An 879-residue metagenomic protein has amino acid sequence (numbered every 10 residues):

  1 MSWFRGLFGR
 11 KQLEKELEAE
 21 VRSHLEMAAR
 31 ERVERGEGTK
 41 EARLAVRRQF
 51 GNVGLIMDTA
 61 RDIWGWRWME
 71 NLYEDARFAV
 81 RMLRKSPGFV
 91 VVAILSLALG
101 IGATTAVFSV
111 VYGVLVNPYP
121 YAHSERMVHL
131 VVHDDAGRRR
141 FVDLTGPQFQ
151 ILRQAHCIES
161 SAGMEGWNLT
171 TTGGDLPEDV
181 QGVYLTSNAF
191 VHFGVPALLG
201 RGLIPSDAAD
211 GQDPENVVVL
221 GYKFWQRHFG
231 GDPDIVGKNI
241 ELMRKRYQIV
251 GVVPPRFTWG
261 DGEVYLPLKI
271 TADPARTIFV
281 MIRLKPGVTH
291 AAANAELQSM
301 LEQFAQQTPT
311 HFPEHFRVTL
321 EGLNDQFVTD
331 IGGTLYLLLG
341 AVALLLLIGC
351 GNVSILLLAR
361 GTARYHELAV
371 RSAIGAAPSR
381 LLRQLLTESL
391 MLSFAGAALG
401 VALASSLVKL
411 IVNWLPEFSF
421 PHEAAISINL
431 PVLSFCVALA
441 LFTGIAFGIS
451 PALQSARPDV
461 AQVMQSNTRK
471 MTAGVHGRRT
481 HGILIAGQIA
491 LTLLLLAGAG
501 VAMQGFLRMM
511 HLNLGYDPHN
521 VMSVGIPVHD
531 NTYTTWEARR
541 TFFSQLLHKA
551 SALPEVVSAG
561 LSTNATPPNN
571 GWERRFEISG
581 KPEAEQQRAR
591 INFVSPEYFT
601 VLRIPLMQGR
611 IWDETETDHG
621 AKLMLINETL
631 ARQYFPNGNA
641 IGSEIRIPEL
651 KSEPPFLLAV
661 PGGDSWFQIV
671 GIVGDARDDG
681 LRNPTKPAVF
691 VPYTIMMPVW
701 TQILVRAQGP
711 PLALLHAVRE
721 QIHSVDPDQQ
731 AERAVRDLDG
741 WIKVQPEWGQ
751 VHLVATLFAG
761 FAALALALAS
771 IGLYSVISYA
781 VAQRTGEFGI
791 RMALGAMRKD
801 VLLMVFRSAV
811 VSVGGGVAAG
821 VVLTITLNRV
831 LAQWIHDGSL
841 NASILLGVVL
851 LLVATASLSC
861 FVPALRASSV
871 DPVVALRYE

Functional and structural regions predicted by a protein language model:
M1-L95, R283-K285, Q306, A461-V475 (+3 more regions): Negatively charged linear elements and acidic catalytic determinants
A60-V91, L323-V328, L357-R383, T387 (+3 more regions): Alpha-helical transmembrane segments of integral membrane proteins
P87-V114, P118, I348-C350, S393-A398 (+3 more regions): Short, strongly hydrophobic transmembrane alpha-helices
V107-V110, S354, L390-V463, V501-Q504 (+1 more regions): Small-residue-rich transmembrane alpha-helices
V111-M127, V131-H133, T258-W259, E263-T271 (+9 more regions): Short juxtamembrane loops and helix-capping segments at transmembrane helix boundaries of multi-pass membrane proteins
V116-N168, R276-M281, N294-E296, E321 (+2 more regions): Membrane-proximal extracellular/periplasmic loop immediately following the first transmembrane helix
N168, Q181-D207, P214-Y336, K409 (+2 more regions): Mid-to-C-terminal secondary-structure elements that act as membrane-proximal/extracytoplasmic interface segments
G349-S393, T472, I771-V810, V870-D871: Interfacial "coupling" helices/loops that link adjacent transmembrane helices in transporter permeases
